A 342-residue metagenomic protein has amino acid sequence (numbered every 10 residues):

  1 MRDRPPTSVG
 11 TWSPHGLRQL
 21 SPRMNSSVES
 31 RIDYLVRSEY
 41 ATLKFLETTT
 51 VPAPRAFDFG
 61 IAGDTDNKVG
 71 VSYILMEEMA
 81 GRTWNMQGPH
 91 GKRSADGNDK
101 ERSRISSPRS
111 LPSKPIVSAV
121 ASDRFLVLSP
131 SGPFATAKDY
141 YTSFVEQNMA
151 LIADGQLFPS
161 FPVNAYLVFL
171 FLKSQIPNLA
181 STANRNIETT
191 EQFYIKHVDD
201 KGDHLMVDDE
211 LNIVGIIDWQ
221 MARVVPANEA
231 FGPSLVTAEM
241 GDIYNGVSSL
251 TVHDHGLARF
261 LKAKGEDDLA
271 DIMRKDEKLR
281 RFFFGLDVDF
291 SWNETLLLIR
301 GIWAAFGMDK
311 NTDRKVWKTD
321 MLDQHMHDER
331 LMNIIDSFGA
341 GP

Functional and structural regions predicted by a protein language model:
R2-Y166, L170, Q175, S181-I195 (+1 more regions): ATP-binding pocket architecture of kinase catalytic cores
T7, D200-K201: Short beta-strand-initiation
R82, S107-I195, K201, D208 (+2 more regions): Intrinsically disordered, low-complexity intracellular terminal segments
